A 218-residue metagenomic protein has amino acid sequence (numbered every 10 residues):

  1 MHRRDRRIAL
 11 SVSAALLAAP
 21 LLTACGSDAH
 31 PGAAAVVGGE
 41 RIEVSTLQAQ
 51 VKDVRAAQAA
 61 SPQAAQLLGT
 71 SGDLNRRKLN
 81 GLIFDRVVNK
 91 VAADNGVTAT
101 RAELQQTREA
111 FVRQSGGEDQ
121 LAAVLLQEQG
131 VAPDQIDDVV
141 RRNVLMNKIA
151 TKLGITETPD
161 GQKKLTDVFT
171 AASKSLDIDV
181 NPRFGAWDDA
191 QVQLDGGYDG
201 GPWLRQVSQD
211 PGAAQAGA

Functional and structural regions predicted by a protein language model:
M1-T70, K174-A218: Short, low-structural-confidence N-terminal segments
A9, S45, Q50, R55 (+7 more regions): Residues in flexible loops and secondary-structure boundaries
H30-Q129: N-terminal targeting/tethering segments
S71-D94, L121-P182: Solvent-exposed, amphipathic alpha-helical "stalk/arm" or coiled-coil-like segments used as scaffolds
L104-A110, V140, P182-D188: Short linear loop/turn motifs
Q105, E118-D119, D134-D138, L194-D199: Alpha-helix boundary/capping detector
